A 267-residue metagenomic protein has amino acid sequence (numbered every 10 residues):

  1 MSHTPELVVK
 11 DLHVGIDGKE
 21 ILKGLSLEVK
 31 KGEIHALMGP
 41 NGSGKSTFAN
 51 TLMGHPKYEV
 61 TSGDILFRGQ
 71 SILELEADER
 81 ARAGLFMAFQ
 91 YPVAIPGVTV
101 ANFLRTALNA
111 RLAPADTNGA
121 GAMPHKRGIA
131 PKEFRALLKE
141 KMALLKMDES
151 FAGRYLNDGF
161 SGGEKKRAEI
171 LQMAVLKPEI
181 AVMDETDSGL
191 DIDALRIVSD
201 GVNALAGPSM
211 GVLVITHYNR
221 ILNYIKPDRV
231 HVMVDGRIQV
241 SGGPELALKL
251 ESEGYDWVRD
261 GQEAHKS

Functional and structural regions predicted by a protein language model:
L7-V9, L22-G24: Conserved structural motif at the start of ABC-family nucleotide-binding domains
M38-P40: The feature captures the beta-strand-to-loop junction immediately N-terminal to the Walker
D64-R80, H125, N157: ABC ATPase NBD Q-loop/coupling interface
M87, Y91, G97-A113, L137: Q-loop/switch helix immediately C-terminal to the Walker
M173-A174: ABC ATPase C-loop
E185-T186, D193: Walker B catalytic motif
R229, M233, R237-D260: Conserved beta-strand-loop-alpha-helix hinge in the C-terminal portion of ABC ATPase nucleotide-binding domains
